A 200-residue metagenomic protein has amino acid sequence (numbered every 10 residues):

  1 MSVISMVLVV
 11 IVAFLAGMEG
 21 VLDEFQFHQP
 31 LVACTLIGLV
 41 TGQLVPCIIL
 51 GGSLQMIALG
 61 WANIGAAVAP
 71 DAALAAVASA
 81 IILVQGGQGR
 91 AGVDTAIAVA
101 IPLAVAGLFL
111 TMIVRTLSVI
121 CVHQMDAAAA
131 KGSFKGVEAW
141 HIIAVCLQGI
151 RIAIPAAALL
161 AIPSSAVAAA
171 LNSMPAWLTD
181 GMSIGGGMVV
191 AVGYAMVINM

Functional and structural regions predicted by a protein language model:
M1-A69, A73: Hydrophobic transmembrane alpha-helices
M1-V7, I37-I48, I82-P102, A166 (+1 more regions): Helix-coil boundary and interhelical linker segments in multi-pass alpha-helical membrane proteins
V3-L8, F25, Q29, V45 (+9 more regions): Structural motif marking the loop-to-transmembrane transition
L8-G17, L59-A62, L74-I120, A130: Short helix-perturbing small/polar motifs within transmembrane alpha-helices
A16-G20, G42, A58, L83 (+6 more regions): Membrane-water interface at transmembrane helix exits
V93-G181, G186, V190: Helix-loop-helix junctions within the multi-pass membrane cores of secondary transporters/permeases
M188-M200: Alpha-helical transmembrane anchor segments
